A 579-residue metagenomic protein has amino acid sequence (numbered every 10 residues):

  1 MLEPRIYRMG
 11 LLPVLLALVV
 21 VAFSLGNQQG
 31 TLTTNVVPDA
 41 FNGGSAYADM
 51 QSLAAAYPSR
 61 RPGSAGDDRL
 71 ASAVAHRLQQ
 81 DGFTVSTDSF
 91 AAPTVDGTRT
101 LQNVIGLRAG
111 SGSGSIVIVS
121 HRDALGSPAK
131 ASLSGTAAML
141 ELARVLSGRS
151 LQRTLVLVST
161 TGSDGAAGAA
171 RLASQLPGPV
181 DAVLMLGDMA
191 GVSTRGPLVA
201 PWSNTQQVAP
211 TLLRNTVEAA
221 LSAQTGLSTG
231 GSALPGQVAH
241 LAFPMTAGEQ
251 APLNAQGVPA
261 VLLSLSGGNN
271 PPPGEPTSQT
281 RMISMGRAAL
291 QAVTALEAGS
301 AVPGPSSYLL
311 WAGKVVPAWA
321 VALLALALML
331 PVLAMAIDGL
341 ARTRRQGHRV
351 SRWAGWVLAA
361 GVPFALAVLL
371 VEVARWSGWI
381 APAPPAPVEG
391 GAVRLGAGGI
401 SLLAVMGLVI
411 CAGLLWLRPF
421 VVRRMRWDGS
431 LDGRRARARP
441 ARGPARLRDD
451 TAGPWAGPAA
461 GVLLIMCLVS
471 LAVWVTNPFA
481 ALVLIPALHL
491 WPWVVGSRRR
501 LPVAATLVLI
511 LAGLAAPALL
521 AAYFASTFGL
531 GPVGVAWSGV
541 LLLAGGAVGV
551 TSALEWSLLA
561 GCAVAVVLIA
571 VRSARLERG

Functional and structural regions predicted by a protein language model:
M1, Y308-L309, S430: Acidic/proline-rich low-complexity IDRs
L2-G10, A354-A360: N-terminal membrane topogenic signal
R8-S24: Hydrophobic membrane-insertion alpha-helices, especially the h-region of bacterial N-terminal signal peptides
M9, L25, Q29, N42 (+7 more regions): Feature targets compositionally biased, intrinsically disordered low-complexity regions with long contiguous runs
Q29-L309: Soluble extramembrane regions of membrane proteins in the secretory/endomembrane system
N42, S64, P210, S278 (+3 more regions): Helix N-terminus capping/helix-initiation residues
P244, R281-M285, G299, P303-S306 (+1 more regions): Long, internal scaffold/assembly segments composed of regular secondary structure
A322-G579: Alpha-helical transmembrane segments of integral membrane proteins
